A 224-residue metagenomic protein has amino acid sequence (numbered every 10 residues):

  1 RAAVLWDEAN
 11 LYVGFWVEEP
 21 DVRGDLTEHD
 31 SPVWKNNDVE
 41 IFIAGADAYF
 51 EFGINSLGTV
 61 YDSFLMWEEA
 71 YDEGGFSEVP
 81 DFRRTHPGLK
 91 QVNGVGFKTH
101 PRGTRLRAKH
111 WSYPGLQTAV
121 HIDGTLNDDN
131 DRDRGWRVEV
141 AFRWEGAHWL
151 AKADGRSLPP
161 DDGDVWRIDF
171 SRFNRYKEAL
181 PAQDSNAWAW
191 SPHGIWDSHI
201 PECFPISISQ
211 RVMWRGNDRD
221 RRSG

Functional and structural regions predicted by a protein language model:
R1-G224: Structural preference for beta-rich elements and adjacent junctions enriched in aromatics
